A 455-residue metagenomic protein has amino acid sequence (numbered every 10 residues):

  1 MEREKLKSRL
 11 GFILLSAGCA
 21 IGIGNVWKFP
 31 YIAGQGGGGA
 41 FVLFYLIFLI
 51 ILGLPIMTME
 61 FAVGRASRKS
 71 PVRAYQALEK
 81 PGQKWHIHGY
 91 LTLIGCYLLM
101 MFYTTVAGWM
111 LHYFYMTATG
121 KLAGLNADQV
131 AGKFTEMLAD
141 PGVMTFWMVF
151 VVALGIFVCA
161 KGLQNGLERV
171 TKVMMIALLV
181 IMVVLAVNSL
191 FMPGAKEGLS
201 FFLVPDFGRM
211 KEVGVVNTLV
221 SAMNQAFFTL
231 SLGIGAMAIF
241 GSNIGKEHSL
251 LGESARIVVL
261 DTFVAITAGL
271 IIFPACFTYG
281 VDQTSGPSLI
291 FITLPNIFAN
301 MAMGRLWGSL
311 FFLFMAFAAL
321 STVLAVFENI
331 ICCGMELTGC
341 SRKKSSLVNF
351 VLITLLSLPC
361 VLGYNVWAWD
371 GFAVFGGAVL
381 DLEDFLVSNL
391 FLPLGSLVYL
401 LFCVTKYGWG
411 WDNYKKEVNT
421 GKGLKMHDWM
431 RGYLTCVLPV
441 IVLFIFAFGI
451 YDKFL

Functional and structural regions predicted by a protein language model:
M1-W27, I56-F61, R65-L78, G82-I87 (+2 more regions): Membrane-interface "cap" regions at the ends of multi-pass membrane proteins
E2-L6, L10, E168, K172-L320 (+3 more regions): Membrane-embedded translocation segments of transport machinery
R3, R73, A107-A139, N243-E247 (+6 more regions): Helix-loop-helix connectors at the membrane interface of multi-pass transporters/channels
R3-E4, I32-G36, A66-L91, T104-Q164 (+5 more regions): Inter-helical loop and helix-membrane interface segments of multi-pass membrane transporters/permeases
E4, A33-M59, V143-M144, F391-S396: Extracellular loop-to-transmembrane helix junctions
K5, G11-I13, C19, P141 (+6 more regions): Loop-to-transmembrane helix boundary motifs in multi-pass membrane proteins
G11-F48, G235-G241, L251-A255, V259-L260: Transmembrane helix-boundary motif of multi-pass solute transporters/channels
I87-L93, T338-F350, L382-V442: C-terminal membrane-solvent junction of multi-pass transporters and transport-like membrane proteins
